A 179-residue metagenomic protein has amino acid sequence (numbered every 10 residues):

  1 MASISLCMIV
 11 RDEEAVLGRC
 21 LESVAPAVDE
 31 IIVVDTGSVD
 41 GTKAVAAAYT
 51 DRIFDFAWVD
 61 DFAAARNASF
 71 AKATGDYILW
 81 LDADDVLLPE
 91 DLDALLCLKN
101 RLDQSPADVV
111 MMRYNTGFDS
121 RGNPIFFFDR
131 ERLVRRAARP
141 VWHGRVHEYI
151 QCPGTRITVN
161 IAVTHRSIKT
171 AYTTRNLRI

Functional and structural regions predicted by a protein language model:
A2-S3, A63-F70, L81, L88-I179: Catalytic-site signature of metal-activated, phosphate-bearing donor transferases, centered on the GT-A/GT-A-like
L6-M8, V33, V109-M111: Structural beta-sheet core signal
C7-E30: Short, well-formed alpha-helical segments that are part of the catalytic scaffolds of diverse glycosyltransferases
S23, A27, D35-V45, W58 (+1 more regions): A conserved acidic beta->alpha catalytic loop
I32-D35, F54: Conserved beta-strand positions in the Rossmann-like core of class I SAM-dependent methyltransferases
K43-A68, K72: Conserved donor nucleotide-binding strand/loop of the catalytic core
I78: Short aromatic/hydrophobic "clamp" motif used to bind/position activated sugar donors
